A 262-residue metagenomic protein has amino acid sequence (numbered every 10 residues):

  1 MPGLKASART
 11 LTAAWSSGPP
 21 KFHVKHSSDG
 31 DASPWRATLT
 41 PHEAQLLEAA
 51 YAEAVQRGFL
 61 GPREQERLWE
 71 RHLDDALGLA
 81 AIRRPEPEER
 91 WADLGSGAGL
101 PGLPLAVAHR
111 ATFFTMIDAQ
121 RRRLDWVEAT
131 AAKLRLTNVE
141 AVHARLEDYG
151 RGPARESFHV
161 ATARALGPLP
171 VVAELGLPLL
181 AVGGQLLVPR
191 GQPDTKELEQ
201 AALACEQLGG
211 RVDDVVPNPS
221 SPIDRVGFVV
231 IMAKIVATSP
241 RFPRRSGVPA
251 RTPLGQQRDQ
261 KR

Functional and structural regions predicted by a protein language model:
G3-A92, R122-V139: Class I SAM-dependent transferase core
L77-A165, A173-G176: Conserved SAM/SAH cofactor-binding pocket of Class I
A119, L166, P189-P193, P217: Short strand-turn motif at the edge of the Rossmann-like AdoMet-binding core
R123-D125, D194, L198: Short alpha-helix immediately C-terminal to the canonical SAM-binding loop
E147, G191-T195, S220: Short "lid" loop at the C-terminus of a central beta-strand within the Rossmann-like core of SAM-dependent
A165-L166, V236: Short glycine-/small-residue-rich Rossmann-like dinucleotide-binding loops
L180-V182: Helix-to-beta-strand junctions that scaffold the AdoMet/dcAdoMet cofactor pocket in Class I SAM-dependent enzymes
E199-R262: SAM/dcSAM-binding transferase cores
